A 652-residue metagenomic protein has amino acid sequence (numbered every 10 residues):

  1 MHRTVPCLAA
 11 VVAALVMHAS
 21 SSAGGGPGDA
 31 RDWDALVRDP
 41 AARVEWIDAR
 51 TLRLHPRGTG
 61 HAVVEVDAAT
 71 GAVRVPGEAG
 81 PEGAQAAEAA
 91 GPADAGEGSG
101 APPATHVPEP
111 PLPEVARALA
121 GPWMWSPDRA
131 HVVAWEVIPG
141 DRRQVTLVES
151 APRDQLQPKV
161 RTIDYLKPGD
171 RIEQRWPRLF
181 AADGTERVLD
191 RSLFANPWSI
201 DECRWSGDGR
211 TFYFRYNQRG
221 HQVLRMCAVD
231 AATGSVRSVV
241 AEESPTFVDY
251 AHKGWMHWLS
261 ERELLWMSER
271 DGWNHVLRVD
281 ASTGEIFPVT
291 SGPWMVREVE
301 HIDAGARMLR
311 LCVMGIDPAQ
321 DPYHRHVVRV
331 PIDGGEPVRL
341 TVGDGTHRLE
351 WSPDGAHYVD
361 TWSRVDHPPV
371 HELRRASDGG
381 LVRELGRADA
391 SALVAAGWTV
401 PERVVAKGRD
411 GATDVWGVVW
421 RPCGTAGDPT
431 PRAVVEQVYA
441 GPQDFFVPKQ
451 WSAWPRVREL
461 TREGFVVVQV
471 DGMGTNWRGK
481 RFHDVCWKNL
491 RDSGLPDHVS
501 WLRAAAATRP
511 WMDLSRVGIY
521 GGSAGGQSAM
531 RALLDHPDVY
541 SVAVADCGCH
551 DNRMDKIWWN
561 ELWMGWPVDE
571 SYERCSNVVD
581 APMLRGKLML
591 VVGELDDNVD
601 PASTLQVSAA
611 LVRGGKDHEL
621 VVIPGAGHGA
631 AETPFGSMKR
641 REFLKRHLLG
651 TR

Functional and structural regions predicted by a protein language model:
G26-D39, A182-R191: A short helix->beta-strand "capping" segment at the edge of beta-propeller domains
A30-V64: Beta-strand-rich domains and repeat architectures in extracellular enzymes and scaffolds, especially beta-propellers
D34-R38, G83, P111-A120, F194-I200 (+4 more regions): Short glycine-/Asp-/Thr-/Trp-enriched loop segments that recur within the blades of beta-propeller repeat domains
R53-T59, G91-G96, V133-P139, K167-R171 (+10 more regions): Beta-strand C-termini and the immediately following turn/loop, strongest in propeller blades
A68-T70, A181-T185, D230-G234, D280-G284 (+2 more regions): Short loop/turn segments that connect beta-strands within beta-propeller blades
G71, D94-M124, A134-L189, G379-S391 (+1 more regions): Predominantly five- to eight-bladed beta-propeller fold
R74-A79, A104-E109, R187-D190, V236-A241 (+3 more regions): Beta-propeller fold detector
D201-E202, T346-R652: Serine-hydrolase catalytic core recognition
